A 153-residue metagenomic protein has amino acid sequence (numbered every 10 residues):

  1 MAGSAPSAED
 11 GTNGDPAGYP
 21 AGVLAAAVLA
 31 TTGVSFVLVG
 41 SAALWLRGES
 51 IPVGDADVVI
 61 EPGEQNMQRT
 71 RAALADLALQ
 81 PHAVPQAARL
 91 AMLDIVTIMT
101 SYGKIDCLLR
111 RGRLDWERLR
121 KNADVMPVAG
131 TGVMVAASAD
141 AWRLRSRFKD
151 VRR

Functional and structural regions predicted by a protein language model:
M1-R153: Compositionally biased terminal segments of proteins
